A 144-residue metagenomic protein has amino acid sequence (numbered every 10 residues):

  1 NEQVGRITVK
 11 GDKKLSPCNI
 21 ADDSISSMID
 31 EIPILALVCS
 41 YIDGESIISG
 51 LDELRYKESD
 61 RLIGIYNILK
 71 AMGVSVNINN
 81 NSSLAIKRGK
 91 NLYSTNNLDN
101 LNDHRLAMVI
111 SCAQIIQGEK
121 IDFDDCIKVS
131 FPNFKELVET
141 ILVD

Functional and structural regions predicted by a protein language model:
N1-D144: Short, structured segments at the rim of ligand-binding sites
